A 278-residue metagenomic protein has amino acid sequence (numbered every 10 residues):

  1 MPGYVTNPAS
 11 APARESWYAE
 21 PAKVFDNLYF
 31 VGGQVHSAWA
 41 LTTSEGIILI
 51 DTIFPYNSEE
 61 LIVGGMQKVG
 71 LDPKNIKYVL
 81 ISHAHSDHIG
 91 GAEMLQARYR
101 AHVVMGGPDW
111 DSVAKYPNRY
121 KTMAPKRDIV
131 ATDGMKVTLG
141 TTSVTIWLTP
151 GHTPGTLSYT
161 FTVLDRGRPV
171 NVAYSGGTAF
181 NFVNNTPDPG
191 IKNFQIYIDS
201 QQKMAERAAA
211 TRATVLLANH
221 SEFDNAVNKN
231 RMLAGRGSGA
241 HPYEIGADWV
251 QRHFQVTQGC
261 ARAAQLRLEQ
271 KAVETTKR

Functional and structural regions predicted by a protein language model:
M1-E15, R166, F180-R278: Accessory terminal helices/loops
V5-P8, K23-F25, L71, N75 (+6 more regions): Metallo-beta-lactamase
R14-V69, P73, S158-N181: Conserved beta-strand hairpin/beta-sheet module of binuclear metal-dependent hydrolase folds, prominently
Y18, Q34, T52-P55, E59 (+5 more regions): Solvent-exposed, acidic/flexible segments
F25, T42-T43, S58, V63-V69 (+6 more regions): Helix-coil boundary/capping segments in enzymes
L28, N57-E60, G64-K136, R231 (+3 more regions): Active-site HxH/HxHxD metal-binding segment of metal-dependent hydrolases
I50-T52, K77-A84, V103-G106, L148-G151 (+3 more regions): Active-site neighborhood of phospho(di)ester-bond hydrolases with catalytic His/Asp-centered motifs
N57, A84-G90, W110-V113, P154-L157 (+3 more regions): Active-site environment of divalent metal-dependent phosphoester hydrolases
